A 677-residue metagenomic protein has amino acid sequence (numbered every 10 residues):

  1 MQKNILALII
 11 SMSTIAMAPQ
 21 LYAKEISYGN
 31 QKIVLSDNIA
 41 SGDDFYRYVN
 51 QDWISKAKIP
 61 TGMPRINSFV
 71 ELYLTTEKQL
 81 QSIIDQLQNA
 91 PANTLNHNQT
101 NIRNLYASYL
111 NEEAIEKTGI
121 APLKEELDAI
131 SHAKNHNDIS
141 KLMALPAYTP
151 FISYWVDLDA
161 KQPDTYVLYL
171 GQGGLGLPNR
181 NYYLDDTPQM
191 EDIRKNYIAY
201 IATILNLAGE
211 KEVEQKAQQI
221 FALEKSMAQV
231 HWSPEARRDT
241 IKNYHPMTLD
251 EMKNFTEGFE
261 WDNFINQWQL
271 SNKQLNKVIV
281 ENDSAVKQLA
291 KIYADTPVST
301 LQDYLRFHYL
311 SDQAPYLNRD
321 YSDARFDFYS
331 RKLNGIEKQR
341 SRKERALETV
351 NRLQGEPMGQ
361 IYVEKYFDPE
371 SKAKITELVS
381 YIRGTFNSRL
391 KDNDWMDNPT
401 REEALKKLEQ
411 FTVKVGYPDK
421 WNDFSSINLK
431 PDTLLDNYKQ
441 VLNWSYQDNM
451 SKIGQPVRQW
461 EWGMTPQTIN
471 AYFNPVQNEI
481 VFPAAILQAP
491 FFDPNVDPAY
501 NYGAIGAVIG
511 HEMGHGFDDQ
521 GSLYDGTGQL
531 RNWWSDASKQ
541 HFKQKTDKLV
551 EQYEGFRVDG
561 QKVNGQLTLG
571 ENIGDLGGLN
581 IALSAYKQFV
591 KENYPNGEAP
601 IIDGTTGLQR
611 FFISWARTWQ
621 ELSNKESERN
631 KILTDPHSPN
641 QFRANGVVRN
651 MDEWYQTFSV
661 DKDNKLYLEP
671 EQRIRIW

Functional and structural regions predicted by a protein language model:
M1-A23: Gram-negative bacterial Sec-dependent N-terminal signal peptides
K24-S36: Short, Gly/Pro- and small/polar-rich lid/capping loops
V34-S55, Y183, T187-N206, L569 (+1 more regions): Hydrophobic/aromatic-rich, well-ordered segments within soluble, folded domains that form packed cores
A40-D44, Y48-A114: Active-site-surrounding "flap" and adjacent substrate/cofactor-binding loops of secreted or lumenal enzymes, prototyped
W53-A57, L177-P178, P490: Short, solvent-exposed loop/turn elements at domain surfaces
G62-I84, E214-V230, N501-A507, D603-G604 (+1 more regions): Short secondary-structure subsegments characteristic of cysteine-rich extracellular domains
Q86-E377, Y381: Noncatalytic, helix-rich "gating/capping" subdomain that lines the substrate-entry/channel surface of large enzyme
F255-F259, I279, D283, R340-L347 (+2 more regions): Intrinsically disordered, low-complexity linker/terminal regions across diverse proteins
